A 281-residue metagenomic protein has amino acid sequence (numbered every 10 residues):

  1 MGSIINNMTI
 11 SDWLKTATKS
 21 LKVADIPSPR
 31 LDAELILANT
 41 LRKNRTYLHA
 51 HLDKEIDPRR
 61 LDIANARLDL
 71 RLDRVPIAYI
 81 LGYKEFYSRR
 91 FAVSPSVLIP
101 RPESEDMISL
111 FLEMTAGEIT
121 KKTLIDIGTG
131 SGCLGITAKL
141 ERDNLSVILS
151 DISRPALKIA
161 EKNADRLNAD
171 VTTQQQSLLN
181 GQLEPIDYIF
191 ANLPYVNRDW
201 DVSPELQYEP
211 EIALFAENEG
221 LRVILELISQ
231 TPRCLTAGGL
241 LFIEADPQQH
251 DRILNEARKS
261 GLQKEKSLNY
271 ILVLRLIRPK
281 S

Functional and structural regions predicted by a protein language model:
N7-E55, R60, A64: A short N-terminal interaction module
L21, T115, A164, T231 (+1 more regions): Conserved hydrophobic residues forming the short capping helix/wall of the S-adenosyl-L-methionine
N39-E113: Conserved AdoMet
E103-V202: Conserved SAM/SAH cofactor-binding pocket of Class I
E161-K162, D201-P204, I228, L254-E256: Short amphipathic alpha-helical segments
L193-V223: Mobile active-site "lid"/loop adjacent to the S-adenosyl-L-methionine
E219-L276: Conserved Class I SAM-dependent methyltransferase catalytic core
P279-S281: Flexible, glycine-/basic-rich loop-and-beta segments that form/coincide with the SAM-dependent methyltransferase
